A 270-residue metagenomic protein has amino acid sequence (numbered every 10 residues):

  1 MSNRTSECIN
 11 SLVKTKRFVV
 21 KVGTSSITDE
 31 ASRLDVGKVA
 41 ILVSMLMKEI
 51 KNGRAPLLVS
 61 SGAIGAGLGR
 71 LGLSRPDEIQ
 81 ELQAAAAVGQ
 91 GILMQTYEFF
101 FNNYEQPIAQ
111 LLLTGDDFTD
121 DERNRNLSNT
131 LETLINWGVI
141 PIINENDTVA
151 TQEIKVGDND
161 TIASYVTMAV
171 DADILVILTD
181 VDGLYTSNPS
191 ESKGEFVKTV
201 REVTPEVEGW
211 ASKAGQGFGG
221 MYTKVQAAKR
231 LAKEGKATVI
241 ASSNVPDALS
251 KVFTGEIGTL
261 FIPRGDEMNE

Functional and structural regions predicted by a protein language model:
S2-E270: C-terminal catalytic "cap/lid" subdomain
